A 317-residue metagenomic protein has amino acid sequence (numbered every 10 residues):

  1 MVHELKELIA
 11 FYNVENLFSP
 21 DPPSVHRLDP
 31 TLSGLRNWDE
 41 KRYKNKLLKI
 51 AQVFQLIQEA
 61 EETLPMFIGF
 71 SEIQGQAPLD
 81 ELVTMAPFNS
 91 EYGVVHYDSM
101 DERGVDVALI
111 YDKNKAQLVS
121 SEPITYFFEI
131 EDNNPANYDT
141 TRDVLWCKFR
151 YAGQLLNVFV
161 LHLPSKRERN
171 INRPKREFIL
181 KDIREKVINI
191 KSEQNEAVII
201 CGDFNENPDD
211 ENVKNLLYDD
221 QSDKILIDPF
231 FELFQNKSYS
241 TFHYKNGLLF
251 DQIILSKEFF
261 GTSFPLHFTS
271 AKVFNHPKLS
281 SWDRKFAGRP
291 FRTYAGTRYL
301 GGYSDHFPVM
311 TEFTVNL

Functional and structural regions predicted by a protein language model:
M1, N189-V198, E206-L317: Metal-dependent phosphoester-hydrolase catalytic domains
M1-E91, V95-V105, R284-K285, T314-L317: N-terminal, active-site-proximal structural segment of metallo-dependent hydrolase catalytic domains
V2-I9, F18-D21, N114-Q117, D139-S165: Beta-strand-turn-beta hairpins that frame and shape the catalytic cleft of phosphate-ester-processing enzymes
F11, I200-C201: Generic enzyme active-site microenvironment
E15, I73-Q74, H162-P164, F204-N207: Catalytic metal-binding/acid-base residues of hydrolase active sites
F67-L155: Structured beta-strand-rich core segments of catalytic domains in phosphoester-bond hydrolases
A77-P78, R103, R167-R169, N207-E211 (+1 more regions): Extracytoplasmic/secreted cell-surface and envelope-processing proteins
N172-Q194: A long, amphipathic alpha-helix that forms part of the scaffold/cap immediately adjacent to metal-dependent active
